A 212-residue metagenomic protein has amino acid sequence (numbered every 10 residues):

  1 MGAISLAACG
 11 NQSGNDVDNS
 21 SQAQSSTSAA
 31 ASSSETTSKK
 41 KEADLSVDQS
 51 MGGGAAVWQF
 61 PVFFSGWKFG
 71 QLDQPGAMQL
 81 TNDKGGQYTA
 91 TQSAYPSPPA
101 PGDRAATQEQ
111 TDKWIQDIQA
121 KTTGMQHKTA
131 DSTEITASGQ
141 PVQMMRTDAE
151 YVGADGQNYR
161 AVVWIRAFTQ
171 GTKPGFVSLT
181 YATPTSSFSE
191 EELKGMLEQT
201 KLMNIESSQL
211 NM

Functional and structural regions predicted by a protein language model:
M1-N82, T183-M212: N-terminal targeting sequences that direct proteins away from the cytosol to non-cytosolic compartments
L80-K84, T147-E150, F168-G171: Active-site beta-strand termini and strand-to-loop segments that position acidic
T81-E109: A short acidic-to-branched-hydrophobic micro-motif
Q92, P174-P184: Short, well-ordered beta-strand elements
S97-A105, D131, A182-S187: Second-shell loop/turn segments in exported
A100-M125: Short, solvent-exposed recognition patches
Q116-A167: Signature of long, low-cysteine stretches enriched in small and polar/charged residues
Y159-A167, K173-V177, T200: Long, low-complexity hydrophobic alpha-helices enriched in A/L/V/I and glycine
